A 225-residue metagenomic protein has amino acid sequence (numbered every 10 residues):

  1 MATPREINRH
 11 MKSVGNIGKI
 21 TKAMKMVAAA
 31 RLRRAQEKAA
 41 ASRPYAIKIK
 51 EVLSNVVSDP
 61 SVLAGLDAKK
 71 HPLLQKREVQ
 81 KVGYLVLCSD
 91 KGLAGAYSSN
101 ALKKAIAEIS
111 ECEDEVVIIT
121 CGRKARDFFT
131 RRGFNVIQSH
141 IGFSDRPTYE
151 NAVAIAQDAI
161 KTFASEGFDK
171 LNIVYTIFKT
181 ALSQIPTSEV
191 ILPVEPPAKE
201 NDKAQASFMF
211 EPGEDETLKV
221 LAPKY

Functional and structural regions predicted by a protein language model:
M1-Y225: C-terminal beta-strand-loop-alpha-helix "lid" module of Rossmann-like NAD(P)-dependent dehydrogenases
